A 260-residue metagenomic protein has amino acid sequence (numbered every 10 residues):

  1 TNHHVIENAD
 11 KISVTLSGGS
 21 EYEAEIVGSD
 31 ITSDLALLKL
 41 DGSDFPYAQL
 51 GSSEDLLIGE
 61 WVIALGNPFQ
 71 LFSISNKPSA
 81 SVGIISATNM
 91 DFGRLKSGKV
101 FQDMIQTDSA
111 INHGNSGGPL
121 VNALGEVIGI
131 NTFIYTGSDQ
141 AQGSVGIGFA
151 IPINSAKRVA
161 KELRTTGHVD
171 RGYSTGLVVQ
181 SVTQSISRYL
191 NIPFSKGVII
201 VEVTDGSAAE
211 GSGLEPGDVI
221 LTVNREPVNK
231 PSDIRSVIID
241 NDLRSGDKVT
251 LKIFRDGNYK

Functional and structural regions predicted by a protein language model:
T1-F72, K157, T222, V228-N229 (+1 more regions): Conserved active-site neighborhood of the chymotrypsin/trypsin-like protease fold
H3, E25, S52, L57 (+3 more regions): C-terminal recognition in membrane/secretory proteostasis and scaffolding
E7-N8, S29-S33, A87-R94, V182-S185: Short, conserved beta-turn/loop elements at beta-strand boundaries and strand-helix junctions
A9-D10, F45, L65-V82, D91-G117 (+2 more regions): Active-site loop architecture of trypsin-fold serine endopeptidases
I12, Y22-A24, G83, G118 (+3 more regions): Small-residue-enriched segments and motifs
L16, E21, A80, N122 (+1 more regions): Short, acidic, Ser/Thr-enriched surface-loop or helix-capping motifs
L16-G18, G28-D30, L40-G42, G66 (+7 more regions): Flexible glycine-/small-residue-rich
I84-G98, S245-G257: Short peripheral tails and domain-boundary helices/loops at the edges of structured domains
